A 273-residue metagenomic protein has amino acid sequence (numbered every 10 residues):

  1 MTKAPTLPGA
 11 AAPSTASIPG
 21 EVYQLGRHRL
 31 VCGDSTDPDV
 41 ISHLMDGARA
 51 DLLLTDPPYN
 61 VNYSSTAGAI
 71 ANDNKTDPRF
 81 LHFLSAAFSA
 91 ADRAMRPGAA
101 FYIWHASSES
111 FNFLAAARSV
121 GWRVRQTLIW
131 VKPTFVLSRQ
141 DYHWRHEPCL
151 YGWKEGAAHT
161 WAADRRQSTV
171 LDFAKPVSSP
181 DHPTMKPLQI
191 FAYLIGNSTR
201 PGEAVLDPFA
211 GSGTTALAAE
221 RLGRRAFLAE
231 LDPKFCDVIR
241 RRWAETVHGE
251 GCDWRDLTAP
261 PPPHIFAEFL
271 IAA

Functional and structural regions predicted by a protein language model:
M1-C236: Core catalytic lobe of class I
S14-H43, R240-A273: S-adenosyl-L-methionine
